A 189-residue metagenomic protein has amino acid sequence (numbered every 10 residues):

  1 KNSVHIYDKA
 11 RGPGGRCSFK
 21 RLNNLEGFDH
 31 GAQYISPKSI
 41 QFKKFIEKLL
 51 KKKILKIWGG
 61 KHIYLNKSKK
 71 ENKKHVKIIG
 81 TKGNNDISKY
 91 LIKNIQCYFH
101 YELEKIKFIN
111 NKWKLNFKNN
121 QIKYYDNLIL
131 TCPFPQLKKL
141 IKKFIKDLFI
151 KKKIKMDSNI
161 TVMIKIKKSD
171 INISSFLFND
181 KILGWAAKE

Functional and structural regions predicted by a protein language model:
K1-N24: Glycine-rich FAD pyrophosphate-binding loop
N2-V4, C97, L128: Hydrophobic anchor at the start of a short beta-strand that flanks the dinucleotide cofactor-binding loop
G14, Y125-F176: Central helical "cap/lid" subdomain
L25-F28, Q41-L65, E71-N72, H100 (+1 more regions): A short alpha-helix-loop-beta-strand transition element characteristic of N-terminal alpha/beta dinucleotide-binding
Y34-I40, I63, K67-I92: Short beta-strand to alpha-helix junction loop
P37, L50-K51, G59, T161 (+1 more regions): Active-site oxyanion/phosphate-handling segment shared across diverse enzymes
F99-K114: A conserved short coil-to-beta-strand element within the FAD-binding core of flavoproteins
F117-N120: Glycine-centered tight beta-turn/hairpin loop motif at sheet-sheet or coil-to-beta transitions
